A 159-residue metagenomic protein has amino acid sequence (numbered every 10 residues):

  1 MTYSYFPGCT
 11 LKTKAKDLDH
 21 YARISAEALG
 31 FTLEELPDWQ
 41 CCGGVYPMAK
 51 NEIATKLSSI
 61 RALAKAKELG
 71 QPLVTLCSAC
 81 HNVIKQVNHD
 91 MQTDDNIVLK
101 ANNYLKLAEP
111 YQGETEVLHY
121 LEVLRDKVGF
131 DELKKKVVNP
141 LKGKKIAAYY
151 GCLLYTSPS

Functional and structural regions predicted by a protein language model:
T2, G70, E114, G143-K145: A general structural motif
Y3-G8, I146-G151: Short beta-strand segments enriched in small/hydrophobic residues
S4-K100: Cofactor-cradling patches in redox/metallo enzymes
D38-W39, Y149-L153: Short loop/turn segments at strand-loop or loop-helix junctions that form parts of catalytic or ligand-binding pockets
L76-C77, Y120, Y149: Short His-Asn-centered micro-motif
V87-G143: Hydrophobic alpha-helical segments and helix pairs
L124, L153-L154: Short, catalytically relevant binding-site loops at active-site mouths
Y155-S159: Conserved small/polar residues in nucleotide/adenosyl-binding loops
